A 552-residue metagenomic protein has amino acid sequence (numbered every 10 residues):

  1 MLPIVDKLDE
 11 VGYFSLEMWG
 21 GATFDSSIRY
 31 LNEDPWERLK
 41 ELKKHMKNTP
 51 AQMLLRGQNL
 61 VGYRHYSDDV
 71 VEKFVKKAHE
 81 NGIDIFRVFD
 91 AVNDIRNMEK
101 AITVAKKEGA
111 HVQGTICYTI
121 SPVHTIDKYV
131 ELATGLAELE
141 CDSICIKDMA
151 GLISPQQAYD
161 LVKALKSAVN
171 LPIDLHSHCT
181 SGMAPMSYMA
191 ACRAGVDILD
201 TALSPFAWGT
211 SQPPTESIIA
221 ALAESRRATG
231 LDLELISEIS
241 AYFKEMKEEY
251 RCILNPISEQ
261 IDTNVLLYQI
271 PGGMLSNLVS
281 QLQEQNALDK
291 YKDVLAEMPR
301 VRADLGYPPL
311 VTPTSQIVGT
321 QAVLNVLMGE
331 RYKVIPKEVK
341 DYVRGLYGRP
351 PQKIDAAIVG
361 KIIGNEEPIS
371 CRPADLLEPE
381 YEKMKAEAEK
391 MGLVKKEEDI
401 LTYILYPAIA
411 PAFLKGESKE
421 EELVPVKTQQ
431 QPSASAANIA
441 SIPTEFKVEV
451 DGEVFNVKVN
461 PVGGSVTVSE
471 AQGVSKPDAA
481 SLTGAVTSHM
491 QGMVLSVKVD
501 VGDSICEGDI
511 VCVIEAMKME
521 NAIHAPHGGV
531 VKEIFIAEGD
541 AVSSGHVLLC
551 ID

Functional and structural regions predicted by a protein language model:
E10-S27, I257, I261-N264, G273-V468: Terminal or standalone catalytic/regulatory effector modules within metabolic enzymes and repeat proteins
S15, W19-L132, A137, G151-P155: Active-site beta->alpha loop and helix N-cap motifs at the rims of alpha/beta catalytic domains
V88, I144, G195, I218 (+1 more regions): Conserved, mostly hydrophobic/aromatic
D127-L132, S181-V196: Catalytic cores of alpha/beta
D148, A194-S211: Glycine-rich phosphate-binding active-site loops on the catalytic face of alpha/beta enzymes
M186, S211, I219-L222, T229-A287: Core active-site phosphate/anionic-ligand binding loop and the adjoining beta-turn-alpha structural block in enzyme
K476-D552: Structured functional modules or segments
